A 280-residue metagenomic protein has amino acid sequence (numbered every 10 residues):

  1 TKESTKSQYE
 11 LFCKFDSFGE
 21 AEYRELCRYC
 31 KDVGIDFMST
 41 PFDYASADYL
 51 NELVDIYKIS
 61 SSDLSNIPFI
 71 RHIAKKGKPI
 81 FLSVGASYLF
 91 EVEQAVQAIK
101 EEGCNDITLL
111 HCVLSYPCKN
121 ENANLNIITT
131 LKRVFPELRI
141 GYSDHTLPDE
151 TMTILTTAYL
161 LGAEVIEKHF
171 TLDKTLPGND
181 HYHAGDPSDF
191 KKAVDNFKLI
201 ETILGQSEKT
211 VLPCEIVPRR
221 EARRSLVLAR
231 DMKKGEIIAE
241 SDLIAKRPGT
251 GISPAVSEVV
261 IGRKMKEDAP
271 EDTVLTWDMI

Functional and structural regions predicted by a protein language model:
T1-I280: Catalytic cores and adjacent flexible loops of soluble metabolic enzymes that perform enolate/carbanion chemistry on
